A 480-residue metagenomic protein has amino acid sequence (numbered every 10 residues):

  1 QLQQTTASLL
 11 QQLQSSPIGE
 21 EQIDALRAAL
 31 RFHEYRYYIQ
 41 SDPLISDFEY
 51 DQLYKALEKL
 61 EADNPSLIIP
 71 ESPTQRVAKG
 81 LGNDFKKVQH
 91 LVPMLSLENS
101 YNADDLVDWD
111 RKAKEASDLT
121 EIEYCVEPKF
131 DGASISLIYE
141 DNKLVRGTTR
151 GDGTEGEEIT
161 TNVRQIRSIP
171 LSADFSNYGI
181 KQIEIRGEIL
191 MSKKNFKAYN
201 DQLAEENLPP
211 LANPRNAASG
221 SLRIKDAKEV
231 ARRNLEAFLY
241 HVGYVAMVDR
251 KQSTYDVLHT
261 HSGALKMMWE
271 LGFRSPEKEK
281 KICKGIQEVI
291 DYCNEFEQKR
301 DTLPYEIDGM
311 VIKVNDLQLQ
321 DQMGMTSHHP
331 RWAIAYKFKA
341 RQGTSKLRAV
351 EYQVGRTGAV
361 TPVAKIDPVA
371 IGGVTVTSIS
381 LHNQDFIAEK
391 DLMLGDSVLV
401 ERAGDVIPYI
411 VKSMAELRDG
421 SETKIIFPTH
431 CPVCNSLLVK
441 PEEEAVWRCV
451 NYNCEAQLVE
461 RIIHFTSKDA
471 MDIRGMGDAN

Functional and structural regions predicted by a protein language model:
Q1-N480: RNA/tRNA-interacting regions in translation and RNA-turnover enzymes
